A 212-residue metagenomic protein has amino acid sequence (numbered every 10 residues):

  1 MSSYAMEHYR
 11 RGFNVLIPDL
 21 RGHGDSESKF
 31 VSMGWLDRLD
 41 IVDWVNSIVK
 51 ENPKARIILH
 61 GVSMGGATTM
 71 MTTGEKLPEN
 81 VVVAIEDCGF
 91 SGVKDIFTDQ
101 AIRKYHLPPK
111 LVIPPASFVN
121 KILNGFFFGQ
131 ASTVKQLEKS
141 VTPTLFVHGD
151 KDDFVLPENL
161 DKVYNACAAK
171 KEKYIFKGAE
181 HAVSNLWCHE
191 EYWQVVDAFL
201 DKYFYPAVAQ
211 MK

Functional and structural regions predicted by a protein language model:
M1-E7, E158: The serine-hydrolase catalytic nucleophile loop
A5-E27: Conserved alpha/beta-hydrolase
V31-N52: Alpha/beta-hydrolase active-site loop
E51-S63: Alpha/beta-hydrolase fold nucleophile elbow
M71-F127: Hydrolase active-site cap/lid region
K139-V141, F146-H148, D152: Short beta-strand/loop motif that positions the catalytic acidic residue of the alpha/beta-hydrolase fold
D150-V155, A182-V183: Acidic catalytic loop of the alpha/beta-hydrolase fold
A179-W193: Catalytic histidine-centered segment of alpha/beta-hydrolase-like enzymes
